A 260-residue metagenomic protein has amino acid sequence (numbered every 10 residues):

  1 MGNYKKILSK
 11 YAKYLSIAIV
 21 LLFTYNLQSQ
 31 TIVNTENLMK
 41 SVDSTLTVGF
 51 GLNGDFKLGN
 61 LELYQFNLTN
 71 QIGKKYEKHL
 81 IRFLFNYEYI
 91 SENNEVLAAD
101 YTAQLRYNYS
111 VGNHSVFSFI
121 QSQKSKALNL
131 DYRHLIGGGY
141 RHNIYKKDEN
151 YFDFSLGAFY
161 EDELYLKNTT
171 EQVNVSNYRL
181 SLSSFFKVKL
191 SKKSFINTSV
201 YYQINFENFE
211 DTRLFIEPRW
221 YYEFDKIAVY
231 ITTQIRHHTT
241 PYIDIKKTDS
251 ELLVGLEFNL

Functional and structural regions predicted by a protein language model:
M1-D43, L260: Cleavable N-terminal export/targeting peptides
K40-F56, L80: Transmembrane beta-strand segments of Gram-negative outer membrane beta-barrel proteins
S44-L46, E62-F66, L97-Y101, Y132-I136 (+4 more regions): Residues that define the transmembrane beta-barrel architecture of outer-membrane proteins
L46, E77-F83, N113-F117, D148-F152 (+2 more regions): Repeated loop/turn-to-beta-strand initiation elements of outer-membrane beta-barrel proteins
L52-G54, F83-Y87, S118-S122, G138 (+4 more regions): Transmembrane beta-barrel strands of outer-membrane/channel proteins
G54-F56, I72-K74, Y107-Y109, H142-I144 (+5 more regions): Residue-level signature of outer-membrane beta-barrel architecture
E149-K226: Outer-membrane beta-barrel transmembrane domain signature
Y222, T248-L260: Outer-membrane beta-barrel "beta-signal"
